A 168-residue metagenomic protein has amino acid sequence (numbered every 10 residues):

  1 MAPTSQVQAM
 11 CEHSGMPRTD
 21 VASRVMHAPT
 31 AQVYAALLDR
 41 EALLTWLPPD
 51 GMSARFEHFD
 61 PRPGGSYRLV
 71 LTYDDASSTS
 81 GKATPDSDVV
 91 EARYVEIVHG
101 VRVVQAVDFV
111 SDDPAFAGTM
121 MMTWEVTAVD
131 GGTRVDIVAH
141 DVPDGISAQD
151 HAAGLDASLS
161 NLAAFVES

Functional and structural regions predicted by a protein language model:
A2-A54: Hydrophobic ligand-binding cavity/cleft-lining segments
P17-S23, T30-Q32, M52-A54, S66 (+4 more regions): Intrinsic-disorder/low-complexity, polar/charged segments enriched in Ser/Thr/Lys/Arg/Asp/Glu/Gln
V21-A22, E41-S87: Short beta-edge strand/loop motif at the mouth of beta-sheet-based domains
V33-Y34, L43, Y67-L69, Y94 (+4 more regions): Hydrophobic pocket/interface hotspot
L38, L159-E167: Short amphipathic alpha-helical signal-transduction/dimerization elements
S66-A76, G100, A106-V110, H140: Generic short beta-strand segments
T84-E91, T119: Short coil-to-beta-strand transition motifs
R93-E96, V104-D156: Beta-strand/loop substructures that line and gate deep hydrophobic ligand-binding cavities in soluble
